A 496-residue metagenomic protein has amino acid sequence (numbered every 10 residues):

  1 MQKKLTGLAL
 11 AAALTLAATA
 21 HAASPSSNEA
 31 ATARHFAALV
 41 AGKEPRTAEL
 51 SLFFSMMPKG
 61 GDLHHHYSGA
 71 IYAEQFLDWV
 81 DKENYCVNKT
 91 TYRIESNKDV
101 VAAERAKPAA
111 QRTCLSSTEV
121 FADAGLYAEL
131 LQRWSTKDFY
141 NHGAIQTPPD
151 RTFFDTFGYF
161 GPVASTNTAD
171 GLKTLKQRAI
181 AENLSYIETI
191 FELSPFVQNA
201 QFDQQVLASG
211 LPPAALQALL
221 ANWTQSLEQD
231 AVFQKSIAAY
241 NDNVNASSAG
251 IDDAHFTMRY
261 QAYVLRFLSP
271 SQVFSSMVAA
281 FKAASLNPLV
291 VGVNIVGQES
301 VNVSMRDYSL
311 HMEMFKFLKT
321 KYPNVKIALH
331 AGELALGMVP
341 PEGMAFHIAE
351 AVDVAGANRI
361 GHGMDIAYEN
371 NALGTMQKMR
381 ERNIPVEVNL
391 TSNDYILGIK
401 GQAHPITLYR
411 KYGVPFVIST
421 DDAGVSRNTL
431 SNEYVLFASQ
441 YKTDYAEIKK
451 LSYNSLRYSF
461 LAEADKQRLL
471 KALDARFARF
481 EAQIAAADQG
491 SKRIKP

Functional and structural regions predicted by a protein language model:
M1-H21: Gram-negative bacterial Sec-dependent N-terminal signal peptides
A23-P496: Metal-cofactor-binding active-site regions of metalloenzymes
